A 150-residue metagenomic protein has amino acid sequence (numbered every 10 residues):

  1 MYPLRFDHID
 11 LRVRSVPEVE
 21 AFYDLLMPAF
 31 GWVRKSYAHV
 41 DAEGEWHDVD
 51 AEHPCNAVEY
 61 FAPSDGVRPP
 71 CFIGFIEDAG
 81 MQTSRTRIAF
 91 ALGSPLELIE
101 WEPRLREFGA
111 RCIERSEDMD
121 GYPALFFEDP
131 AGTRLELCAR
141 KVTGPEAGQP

Functional and structural regions predicted by a protein language model:
M1-E20, G31, R87-I88, T143-P150: N-terminal beta-strand motif that seeds the catalytic metal site of vicinal oxygen chelate
Y2, E102-P150: Vicinal oxygen chelate
F6-R14, D78-R104, P123-E128: Vicinal oxygen chelate
D10-V67: Core segments of cupin and vicinal oxygen chelate
E20-A21, I99, L135: Alpha-helical elements of the RecA-like P-loop NTPase motor core of helicases
D24, P28, I99-E102, R106: Class I S-adenosyl-L-methionine
P70-G74: A short, structured beta-strand/loop element
F75-A79, A139-V142: Acetyl-CoA-dependent GNAT
